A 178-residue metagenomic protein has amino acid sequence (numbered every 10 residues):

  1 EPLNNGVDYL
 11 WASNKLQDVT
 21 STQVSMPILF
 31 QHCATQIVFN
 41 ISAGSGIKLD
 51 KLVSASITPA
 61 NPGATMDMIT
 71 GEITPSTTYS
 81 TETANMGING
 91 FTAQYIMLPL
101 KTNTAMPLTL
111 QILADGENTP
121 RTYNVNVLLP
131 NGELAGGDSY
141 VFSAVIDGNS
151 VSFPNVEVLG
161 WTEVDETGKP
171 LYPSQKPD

Functional and structural regions predicted by a protein language model:
E1-K51, T78, A84-N85, G90-A93 (+3 more regions): Short, low-hydrophobicity acidic/polar segments
L3-S13, N124-D147: Short beta-strand elements
G44, K51-T58, L134, Y140-V141 (+1 more regions): N-terminal small/polar-rich segments of proteins
G46-S80: Short, ordered, surface-exposed loop/turn motifs in non-cytosolic proteins
L52-A55, R121-N131, V158: Composition- and surface-driven signal marking solvent-exposed, interaction-prone regions in large proteins
M66-G90, N103, V125-L129: Short, surface-exposed loop motifs enriched in S/T, G, D/E and P with embedded aromatic residues
A114-T122: Short acidic/polar inter-strand loop motif in beta-rich domains
V141-D178: Intrinsically disordered, low-complexity repeat and linker tracts
